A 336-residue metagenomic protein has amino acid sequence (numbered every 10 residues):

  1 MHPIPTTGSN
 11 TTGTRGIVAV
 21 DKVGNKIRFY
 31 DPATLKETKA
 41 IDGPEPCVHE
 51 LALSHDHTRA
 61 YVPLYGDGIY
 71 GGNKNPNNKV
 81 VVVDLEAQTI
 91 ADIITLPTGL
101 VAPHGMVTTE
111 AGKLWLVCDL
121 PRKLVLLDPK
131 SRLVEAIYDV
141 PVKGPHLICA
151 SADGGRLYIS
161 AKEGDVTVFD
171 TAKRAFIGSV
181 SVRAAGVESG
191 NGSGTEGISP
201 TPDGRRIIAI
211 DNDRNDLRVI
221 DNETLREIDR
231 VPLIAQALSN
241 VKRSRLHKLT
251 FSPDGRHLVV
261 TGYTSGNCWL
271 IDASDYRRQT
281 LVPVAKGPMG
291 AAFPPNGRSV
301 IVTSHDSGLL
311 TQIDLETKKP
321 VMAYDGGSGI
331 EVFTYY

Functional and structural regions predicted by a protein language model:
M1-Y336: Predominantly soluble domains enriched in secretory-pathway, periplasmic, or organellar proteins
